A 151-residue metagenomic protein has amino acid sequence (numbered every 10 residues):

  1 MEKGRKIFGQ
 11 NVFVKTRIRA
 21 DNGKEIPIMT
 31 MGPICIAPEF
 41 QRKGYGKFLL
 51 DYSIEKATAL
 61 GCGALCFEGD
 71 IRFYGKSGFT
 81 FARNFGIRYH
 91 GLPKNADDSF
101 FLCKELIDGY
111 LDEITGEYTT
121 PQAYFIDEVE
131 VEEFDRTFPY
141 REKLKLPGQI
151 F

Functional and structural regions predicted by a protein language model:
M1-M29, I34: A conserved beta-strand-loop-helix scaffold within acyl/acetyltransferase catalytic domains
K3-R5, E39, E105-Y110: Short loop segments at secondary-structure junctions
F13-T16, L49, S53, R83-R88: Short acidic (Asp/Glu) patches
K24, A37-F48, L60, K76: Conserved glycine-rich acetyl-CoA-binding loop
M31, I36, R42-E55, C66-F67: Conserved acetyl-CoA-binding loop-helix of GNAT-fold acetyltransferases
A59-C62, G69-A96: Conserved active-site alpha-helix within GNAT-family acetyltransferase domains
H90-T137: C-terminal "cap" of GNAT-fold acetyltransferases
Y140-I150: A conserved mid-domain beta-alpha-beta active-site/ligand-binding segment of alpha/beta enzyme cores
